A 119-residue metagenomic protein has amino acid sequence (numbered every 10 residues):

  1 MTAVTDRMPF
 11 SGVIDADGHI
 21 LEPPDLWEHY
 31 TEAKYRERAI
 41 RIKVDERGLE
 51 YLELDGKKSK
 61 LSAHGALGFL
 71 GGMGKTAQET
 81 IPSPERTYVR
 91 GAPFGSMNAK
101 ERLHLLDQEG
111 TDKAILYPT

Functional and structural regions predicted by a protein language model:
M1-T119: Helix-coil boundary/capping segments in enzymes
